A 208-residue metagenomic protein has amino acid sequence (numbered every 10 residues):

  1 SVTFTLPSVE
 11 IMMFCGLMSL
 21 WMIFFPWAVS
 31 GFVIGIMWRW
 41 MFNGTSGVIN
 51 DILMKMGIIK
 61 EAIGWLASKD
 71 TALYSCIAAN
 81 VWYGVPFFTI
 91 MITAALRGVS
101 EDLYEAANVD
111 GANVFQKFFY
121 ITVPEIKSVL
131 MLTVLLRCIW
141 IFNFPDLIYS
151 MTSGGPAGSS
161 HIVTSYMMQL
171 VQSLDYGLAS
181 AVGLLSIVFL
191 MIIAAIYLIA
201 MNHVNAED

Functional and structural regions predicted by a protein language model:
S1-D208: A structural signal for multi-pass alpha-helical bundles of membrane permease subunits that mediate small-molecule
